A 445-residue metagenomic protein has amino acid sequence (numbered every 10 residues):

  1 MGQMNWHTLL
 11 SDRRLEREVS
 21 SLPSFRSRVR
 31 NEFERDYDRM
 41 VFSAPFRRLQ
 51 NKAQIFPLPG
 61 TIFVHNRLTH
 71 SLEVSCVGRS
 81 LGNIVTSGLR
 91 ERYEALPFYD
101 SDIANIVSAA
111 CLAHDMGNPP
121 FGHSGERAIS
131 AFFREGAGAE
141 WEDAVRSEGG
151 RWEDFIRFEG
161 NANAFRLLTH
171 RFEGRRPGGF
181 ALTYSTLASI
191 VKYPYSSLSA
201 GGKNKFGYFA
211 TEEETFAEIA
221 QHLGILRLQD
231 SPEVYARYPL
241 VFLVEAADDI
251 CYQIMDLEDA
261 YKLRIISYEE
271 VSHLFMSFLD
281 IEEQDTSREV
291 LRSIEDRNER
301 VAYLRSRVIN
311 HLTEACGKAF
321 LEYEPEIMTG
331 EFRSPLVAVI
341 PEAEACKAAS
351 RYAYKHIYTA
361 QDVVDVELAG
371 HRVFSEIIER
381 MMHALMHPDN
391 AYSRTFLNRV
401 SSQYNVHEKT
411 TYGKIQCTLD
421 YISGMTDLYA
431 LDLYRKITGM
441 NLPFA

Functional and structural regions predicted by a protein language model:
M1-V29, V41-K52, T61, L72 (+4 more regions): Sequence-structural signature of the catalytic-core scaffold of metal-dependent phosphohydrolases that act on
G2-E18, M425-A445: Structural signal for terminal/edge beta-strands and the immediately following C-terminal loop/tail that closes
R35-R47, A338-A345: Acidic, low-complexity proline/glycine-rich segments
P57-N66, A110-A113, G149-G150, P232-E233 (+3 more regions): Glycine- and acidic
E73, F242, A246-D249, V308 (+6 more regions): Charged, amphipathic alpha-helical oligomerization/scaffolding segments
L321-S402: Substrate-recognition/cap regions that form aromatic- and gly/pro-loop-enriched pockets for small-molecule ligands
R394-L442: C-terminal amphipathic alpha-helical interaction region
